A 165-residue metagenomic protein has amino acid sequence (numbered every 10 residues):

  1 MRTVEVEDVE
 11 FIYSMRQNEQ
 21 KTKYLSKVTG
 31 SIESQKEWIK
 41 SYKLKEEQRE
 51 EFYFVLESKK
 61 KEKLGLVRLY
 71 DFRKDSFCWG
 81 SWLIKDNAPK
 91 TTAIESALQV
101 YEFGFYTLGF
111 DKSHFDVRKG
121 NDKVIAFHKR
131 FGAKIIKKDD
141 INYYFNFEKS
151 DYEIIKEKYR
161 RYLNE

Functional and structural regions predicted by a protein language model:
M1-S14: A short beta-loop-alpha structural element at the N-terminal edge of CoA-dependent acyl/N-acetyltransferase catalytic
Q20-K40: Conserved GNAT-fold acetyl-CoA-binding loop/helix
E33-S76: Acetyl-CoA-dependent GNAT
E57, S81-T92, R118: A short, internal acetyl-CoA/4′-phosphopantetheine-binding micro-motif in the GNAT/acyltransferase core
D71-G80, F110-D111, I141-Y143: A conserved beta-turn-beta hairpin within the catalytic core of GNAT-like acetyltransferases that forms part
K90-G104, A126-R130: Conserved acetyl-CoA-binding loop-helix of GNAT-fold acetyltransferases
H114-I125: Conserved beta-strand-loop-alpha-helix junction that forms the acyl-donor binding cleft
D139-E165: C-terminal "cap" of GNAT-fold acetyltransferases
